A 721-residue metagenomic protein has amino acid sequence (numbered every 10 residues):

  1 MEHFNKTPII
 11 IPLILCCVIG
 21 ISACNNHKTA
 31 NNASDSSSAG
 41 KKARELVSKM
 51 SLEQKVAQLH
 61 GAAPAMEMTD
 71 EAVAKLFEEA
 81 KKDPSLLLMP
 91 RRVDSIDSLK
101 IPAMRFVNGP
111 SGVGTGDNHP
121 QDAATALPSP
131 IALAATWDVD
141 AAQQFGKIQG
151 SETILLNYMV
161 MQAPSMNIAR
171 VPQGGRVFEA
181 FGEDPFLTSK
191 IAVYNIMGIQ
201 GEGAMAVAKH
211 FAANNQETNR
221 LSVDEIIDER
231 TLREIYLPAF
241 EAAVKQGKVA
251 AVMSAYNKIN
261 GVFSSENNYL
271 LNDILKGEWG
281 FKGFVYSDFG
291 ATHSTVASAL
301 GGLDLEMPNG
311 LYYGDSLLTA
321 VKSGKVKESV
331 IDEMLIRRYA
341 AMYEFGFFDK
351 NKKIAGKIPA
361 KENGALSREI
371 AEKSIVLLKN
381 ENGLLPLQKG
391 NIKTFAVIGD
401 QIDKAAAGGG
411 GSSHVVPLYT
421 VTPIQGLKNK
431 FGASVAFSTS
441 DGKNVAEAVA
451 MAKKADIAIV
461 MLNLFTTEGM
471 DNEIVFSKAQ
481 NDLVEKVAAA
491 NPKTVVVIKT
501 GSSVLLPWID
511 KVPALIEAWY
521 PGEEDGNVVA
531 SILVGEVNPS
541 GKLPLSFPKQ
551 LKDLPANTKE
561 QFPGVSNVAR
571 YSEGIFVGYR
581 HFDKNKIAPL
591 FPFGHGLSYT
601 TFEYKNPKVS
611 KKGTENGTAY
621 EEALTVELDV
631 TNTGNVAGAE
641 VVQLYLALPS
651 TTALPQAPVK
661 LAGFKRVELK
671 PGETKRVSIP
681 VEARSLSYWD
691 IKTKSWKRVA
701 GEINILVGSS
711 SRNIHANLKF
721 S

Functional and structural regions predicted by a protein language model:
E2-I11: Bacterial N-terminal signal peptides that target proteins for export
P12-G20: Bacterial N-terminal signal peptides
G20-W689, S695-K697, E702-S711, K719: Glycoside hydrolase catalytic-domain context in secreted enzymes
I714: Conserved glycine-rich phosphate/nucleotide-binding loop and adjacent Mg2+-coordinating catalytic segment
